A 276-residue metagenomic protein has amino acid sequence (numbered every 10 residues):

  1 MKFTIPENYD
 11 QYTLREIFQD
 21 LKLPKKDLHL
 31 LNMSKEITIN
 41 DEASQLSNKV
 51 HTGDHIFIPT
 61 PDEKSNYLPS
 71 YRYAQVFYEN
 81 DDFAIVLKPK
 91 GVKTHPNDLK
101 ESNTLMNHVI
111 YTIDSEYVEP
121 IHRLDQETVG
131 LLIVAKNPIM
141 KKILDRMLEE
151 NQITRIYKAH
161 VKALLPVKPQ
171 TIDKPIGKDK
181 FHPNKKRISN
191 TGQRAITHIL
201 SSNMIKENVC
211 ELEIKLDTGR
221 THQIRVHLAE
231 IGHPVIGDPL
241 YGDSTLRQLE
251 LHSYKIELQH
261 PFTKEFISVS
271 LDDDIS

Functional and structural regions predicted by a protein language model:
M1-L31, R72, S202-V209, D217 (+1 more regions): Pseudouridine synthases involved in rRNA/tRNA modification
M1-T171, K180: RNA pseudouridine synthases
Q45-K49, E213, Q248: Short, surface-exposed secondary-structure edge patches
L131, L212-I214: A generic structural motif
I176: Active-site environment of non-heme Fe oxygenases that use a 2-His-1-carboxylate facial triad
H182-N190, S244: Short aromatic-glycine motifs in intrinsically disordered, low-complexity regions
R194-I196: Short proline/glycine- and basic residue-enriched helix-capping loop/turn segments at helix->loop/beta transitions
I199: Long C-terminal interaction/binding lobes of large macromolecular proteins
